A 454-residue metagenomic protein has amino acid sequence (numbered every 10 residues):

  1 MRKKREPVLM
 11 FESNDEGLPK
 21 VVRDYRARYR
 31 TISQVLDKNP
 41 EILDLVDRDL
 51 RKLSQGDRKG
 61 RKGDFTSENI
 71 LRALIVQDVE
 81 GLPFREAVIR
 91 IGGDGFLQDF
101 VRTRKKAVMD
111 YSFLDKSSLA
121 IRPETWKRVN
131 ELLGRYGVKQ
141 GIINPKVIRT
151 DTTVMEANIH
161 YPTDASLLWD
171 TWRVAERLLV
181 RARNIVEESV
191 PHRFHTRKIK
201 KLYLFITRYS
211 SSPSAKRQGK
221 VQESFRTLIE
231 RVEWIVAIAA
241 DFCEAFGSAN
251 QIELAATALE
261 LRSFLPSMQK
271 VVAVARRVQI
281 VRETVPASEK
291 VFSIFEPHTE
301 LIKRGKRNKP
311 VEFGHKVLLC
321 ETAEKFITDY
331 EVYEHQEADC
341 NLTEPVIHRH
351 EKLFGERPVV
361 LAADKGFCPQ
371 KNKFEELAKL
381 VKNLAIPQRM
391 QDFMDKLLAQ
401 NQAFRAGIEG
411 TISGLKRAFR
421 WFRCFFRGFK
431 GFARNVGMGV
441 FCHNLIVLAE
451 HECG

Functional and structural regions predicted by a protein language model:
M1-L45, C453-G454: Charged, often Cys/His-bearing segments associated with DNA-binding zinc-finger transcription factors
Y29-I75: Basic, short loop/linker segments at the boundary and entry of helix-turn-helix/winged-helix-like folds
Q55-S67, E80-A120, W126, V138 (+1 more regions): Trp/Phe/Arg-rich N-terminal binding region typifying the photolyase-homology
R58, E156-S166, V190, F393-Q402 (+2 more regions): Short, solvent-exposed helix-loop connector elements
A73, A87, V108-L114, N144-E156 (+7 more regions): Short, conserved catalytic/metal-binding motifs centered on acidic residues
K105-E296: Active-site- or DNA-interface-adjacent structural scaffold in DNA-acting proteins
H298, K306-L353: Electropositive, glycine- and tryptophan-enriched low-complexity nucleic-acid-binding patches
V360, K365-K430: Helix-centered, glycine/charged polyanion-binding patches within enzymatic domains that contact phosphate-containing
